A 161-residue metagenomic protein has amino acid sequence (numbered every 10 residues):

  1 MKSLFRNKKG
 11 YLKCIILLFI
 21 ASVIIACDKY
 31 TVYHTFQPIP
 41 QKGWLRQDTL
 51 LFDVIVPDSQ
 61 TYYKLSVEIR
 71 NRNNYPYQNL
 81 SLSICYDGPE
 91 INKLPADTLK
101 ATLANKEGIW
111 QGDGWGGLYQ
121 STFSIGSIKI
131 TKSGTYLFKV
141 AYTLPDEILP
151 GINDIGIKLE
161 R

Functional and structural regions predicted by a protein language model:
K2-I15: Bacterial N-terminal signal peptides that target proteins for export
V23-A26: C-terminal motif of bacterial Sec signal peptides marking the signal peptidase cleavage site
D28-T31: Bacterial signal peptide processing site
D48-Y77: Post-signal-peptide N-terminal segment of Sec-exported extracytoplasmic proteins
Q60-Y63, S124, T131-Y142: Short tyrosine-centred short linear motifs in exposed loops/low-complexity segments
E68-N71, K139-D146: Short beta-strand-plus-loop segments that form exposed binding edges in beta-rich domains
P76-L82, G151-N153: Short coil-to-beta strand junction motifs in C2/discoidin
L99-K129: An anionic, turn-rich surface loop/hairpin at beta-sheet edges that serves as a generic interaction/coordination patch
